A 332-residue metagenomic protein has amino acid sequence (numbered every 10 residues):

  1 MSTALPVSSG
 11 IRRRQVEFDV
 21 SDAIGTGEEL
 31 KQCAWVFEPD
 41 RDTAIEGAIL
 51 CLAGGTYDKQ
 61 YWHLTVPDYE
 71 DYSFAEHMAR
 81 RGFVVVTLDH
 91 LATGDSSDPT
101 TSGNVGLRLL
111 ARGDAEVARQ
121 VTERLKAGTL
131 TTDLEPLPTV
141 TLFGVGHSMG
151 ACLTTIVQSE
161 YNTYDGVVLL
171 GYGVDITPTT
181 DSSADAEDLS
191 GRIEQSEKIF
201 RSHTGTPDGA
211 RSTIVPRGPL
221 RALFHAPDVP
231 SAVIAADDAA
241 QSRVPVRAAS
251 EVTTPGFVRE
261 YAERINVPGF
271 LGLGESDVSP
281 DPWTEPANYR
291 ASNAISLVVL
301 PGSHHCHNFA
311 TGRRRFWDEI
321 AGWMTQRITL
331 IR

Functional and structural regions predicted by a protein language model:
M1-A44: N-terminal cap/lid segment of alpha/beta-hydrolase-fold proteins
R41-V86: Short, surface-exposed "cap/lid" segments of acyl-processing enzymes
Q60, L88-V105, H305-C306: Glycine-rich "HGGG/HGxG" loop immediately N-terminal to the catalytic nucleophile of the alpha/beta-hydrolase
N104-P136: Alpha/beta-hydrolase active-site loop
P138-T177: Conserved hydrolase catalytic core segment
S182-D281: Alpha/beta-hydrolase
L273-H304: Conserved loop-alpha-helix segment in the C-terminal half of the alpha/beta-hydrolase fold that carries the catalytic
S303-R315: Catalytic histidine-centered segment of alpha/beta-hydrolase-like enzymes
